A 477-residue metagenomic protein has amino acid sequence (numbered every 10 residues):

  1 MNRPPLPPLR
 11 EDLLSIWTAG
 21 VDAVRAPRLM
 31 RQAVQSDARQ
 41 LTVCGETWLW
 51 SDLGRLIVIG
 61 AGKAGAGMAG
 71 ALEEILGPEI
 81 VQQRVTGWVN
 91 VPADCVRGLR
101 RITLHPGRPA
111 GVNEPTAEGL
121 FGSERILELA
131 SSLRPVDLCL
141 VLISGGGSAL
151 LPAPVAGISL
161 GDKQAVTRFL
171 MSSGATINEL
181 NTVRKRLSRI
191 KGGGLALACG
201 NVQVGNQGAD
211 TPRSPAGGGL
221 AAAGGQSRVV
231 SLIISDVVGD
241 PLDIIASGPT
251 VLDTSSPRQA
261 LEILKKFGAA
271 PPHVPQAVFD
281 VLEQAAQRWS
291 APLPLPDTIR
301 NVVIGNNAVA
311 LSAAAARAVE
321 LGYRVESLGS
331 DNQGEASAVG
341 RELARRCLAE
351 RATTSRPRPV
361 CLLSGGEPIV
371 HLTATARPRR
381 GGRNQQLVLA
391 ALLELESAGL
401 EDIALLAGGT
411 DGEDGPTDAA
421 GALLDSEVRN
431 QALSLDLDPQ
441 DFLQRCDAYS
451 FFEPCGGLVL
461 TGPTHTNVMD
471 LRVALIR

Functional and structural regions predicted by a protein language model:
M1-I57, A66-E79, N113-P135, I304-A310 (+2 more regions): N-terminal glycine-/serine-/threonine-rich phosphate-binding loop
I59-A61, W88-V91, L140-G145, M171 (+4 more regions): Short beta-strand segments
A71-V81, R101-L104, P154-A165, V202 (+4 more regions): A glycine- and small-aliphatic-rich helix-loop capping segment at beta-alpha/alpha-beta transitions that lines
W88-P135, N178, V183-R184: Glycine-rich oxoanion-binding loops at beta->alpha junctions
P135-C139, G147-G208, R213-A246, T254-A260 (+3 more regions): Conserved phosphate- and dinucleotide-binding cores of soluble alpha/beta proteins, encompassing both enzyme active
I158-T176, D253-A269, T375-L405: Gly/Ser/Thr-rich active-site loops/lids in small-molecule metabolic enzymes that frequently grip phosphoryl groups
C199, V204, R213-A216, G224 (+3 more regions): Accessory alpha-helical/coil subdomains and C-terminal extensions that flank or cap enzyme catalytic cores
N384-R477: Internal helix-turn-beta structural module
